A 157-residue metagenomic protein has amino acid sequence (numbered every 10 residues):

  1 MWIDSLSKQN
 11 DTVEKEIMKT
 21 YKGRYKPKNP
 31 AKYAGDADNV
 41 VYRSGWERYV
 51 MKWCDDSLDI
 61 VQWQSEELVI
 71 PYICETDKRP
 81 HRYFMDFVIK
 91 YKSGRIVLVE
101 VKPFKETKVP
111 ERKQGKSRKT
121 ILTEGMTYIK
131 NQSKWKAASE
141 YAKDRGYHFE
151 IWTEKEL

Functional and structural regions predicted by a protein language model:
W2-L157: Electrostatic, structured charged patches in enzyme active sites and in nucleic-acid/phosphate-binding
